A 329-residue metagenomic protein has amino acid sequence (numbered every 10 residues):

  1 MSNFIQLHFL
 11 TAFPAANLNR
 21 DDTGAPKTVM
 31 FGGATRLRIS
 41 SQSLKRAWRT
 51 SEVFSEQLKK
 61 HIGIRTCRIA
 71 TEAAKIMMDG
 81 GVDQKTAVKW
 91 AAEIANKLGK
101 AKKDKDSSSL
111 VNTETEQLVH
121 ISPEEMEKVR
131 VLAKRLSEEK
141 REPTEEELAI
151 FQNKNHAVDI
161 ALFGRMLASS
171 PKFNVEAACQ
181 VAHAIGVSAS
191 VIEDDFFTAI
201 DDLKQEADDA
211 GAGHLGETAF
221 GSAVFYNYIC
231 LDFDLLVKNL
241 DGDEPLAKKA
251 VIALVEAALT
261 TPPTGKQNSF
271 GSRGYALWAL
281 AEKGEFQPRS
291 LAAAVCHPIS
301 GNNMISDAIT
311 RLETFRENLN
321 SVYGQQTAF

Functional and structural regions predicted by a protein language model:
M1-R38, Q42-F329: Basic polyanion-binding and macromolecular-assembly surfaces
